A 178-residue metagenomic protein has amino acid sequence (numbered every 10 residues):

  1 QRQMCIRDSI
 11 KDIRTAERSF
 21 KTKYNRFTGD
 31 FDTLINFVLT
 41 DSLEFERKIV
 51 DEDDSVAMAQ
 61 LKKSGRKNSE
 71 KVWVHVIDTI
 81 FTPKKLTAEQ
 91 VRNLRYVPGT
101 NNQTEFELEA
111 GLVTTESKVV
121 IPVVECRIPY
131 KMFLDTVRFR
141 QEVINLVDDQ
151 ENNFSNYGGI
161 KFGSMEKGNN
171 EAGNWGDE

Functional and structural regions predicted by a protein language model:
R2-I6: Short, small-residue-biased leader/transition segments that mark boundaries at the very start of proteins
D8-A16: Membrane-proximal extracytoplasmic alpha-helices
T22-E178: Low-complexity, acidic interaction segments enriched in glycine
